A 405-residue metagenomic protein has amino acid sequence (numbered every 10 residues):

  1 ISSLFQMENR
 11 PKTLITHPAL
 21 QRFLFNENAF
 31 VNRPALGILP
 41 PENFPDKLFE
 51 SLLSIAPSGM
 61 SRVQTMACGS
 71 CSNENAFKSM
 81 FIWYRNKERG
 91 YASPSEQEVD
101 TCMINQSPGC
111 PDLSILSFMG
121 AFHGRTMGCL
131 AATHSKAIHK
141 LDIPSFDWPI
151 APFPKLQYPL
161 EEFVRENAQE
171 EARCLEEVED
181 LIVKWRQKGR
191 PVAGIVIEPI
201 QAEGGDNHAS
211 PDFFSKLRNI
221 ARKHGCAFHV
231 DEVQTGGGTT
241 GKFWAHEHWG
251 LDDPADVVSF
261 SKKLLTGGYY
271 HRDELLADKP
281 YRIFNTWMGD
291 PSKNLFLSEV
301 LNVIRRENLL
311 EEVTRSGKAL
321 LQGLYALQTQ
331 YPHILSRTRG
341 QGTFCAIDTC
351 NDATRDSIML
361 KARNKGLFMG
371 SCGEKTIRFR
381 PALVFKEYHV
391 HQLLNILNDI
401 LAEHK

Functional and structural regions predicted by a protein language model:
I1-K405: Conserved N-terminal phosphate-binding loop of PLP-dependent enzymes in the Aspartate aminotransferase
